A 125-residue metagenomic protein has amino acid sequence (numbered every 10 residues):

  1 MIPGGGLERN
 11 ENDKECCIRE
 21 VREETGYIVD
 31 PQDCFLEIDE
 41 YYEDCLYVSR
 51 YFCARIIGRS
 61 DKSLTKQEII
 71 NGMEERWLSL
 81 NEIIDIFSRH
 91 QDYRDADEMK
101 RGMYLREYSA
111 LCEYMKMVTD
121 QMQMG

Functional and structural regions predicted by a protein language model:
M1-I2, V29, D33: N-terminal strand-loop-strand
P3, R9, Q121-G125: Functional cleft and adjacent loop/helix regions within the main domain that mediate ligand binding or catalysis
G6-D30, I38-Y93: Unchanged
Q32-F35, M99: A short, aromatic/hydrophobic, helix- or strand-capping loop or linear motif that either lines the entrance/gate
E68-G125: Nudix hydrolase/Nudix homology domain
